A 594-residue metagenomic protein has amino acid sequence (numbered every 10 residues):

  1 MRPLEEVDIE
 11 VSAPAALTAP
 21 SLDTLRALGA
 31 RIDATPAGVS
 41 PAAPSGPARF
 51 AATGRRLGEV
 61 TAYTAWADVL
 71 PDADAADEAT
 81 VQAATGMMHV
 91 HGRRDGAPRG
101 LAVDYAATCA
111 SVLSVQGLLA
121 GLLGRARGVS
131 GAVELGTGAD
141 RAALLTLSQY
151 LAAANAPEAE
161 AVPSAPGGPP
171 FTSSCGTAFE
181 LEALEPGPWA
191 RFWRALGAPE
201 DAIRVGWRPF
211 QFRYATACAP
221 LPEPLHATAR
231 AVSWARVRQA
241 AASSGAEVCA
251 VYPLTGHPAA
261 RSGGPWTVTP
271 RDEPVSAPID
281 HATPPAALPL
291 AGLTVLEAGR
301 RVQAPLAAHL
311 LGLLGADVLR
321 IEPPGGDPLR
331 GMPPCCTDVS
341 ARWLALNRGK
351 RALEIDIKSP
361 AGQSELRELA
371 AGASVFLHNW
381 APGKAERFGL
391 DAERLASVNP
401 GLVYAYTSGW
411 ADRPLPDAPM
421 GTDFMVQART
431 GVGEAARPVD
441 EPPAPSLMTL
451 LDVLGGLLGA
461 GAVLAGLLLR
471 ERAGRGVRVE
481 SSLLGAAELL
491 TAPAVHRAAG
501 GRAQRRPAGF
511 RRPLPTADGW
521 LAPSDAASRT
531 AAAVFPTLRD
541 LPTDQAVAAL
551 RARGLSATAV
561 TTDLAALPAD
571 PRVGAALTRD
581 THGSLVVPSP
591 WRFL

Functional and structural regions predicted by a protein language model:
M1-A76, A83-G326, C335-C336, S340 (+4 more regions): Acyl-CoA thioester-binding alpha/beta core of soluble enzymes
A52-T53, Q363, W380-D391, P416: Glycine/threonine-rich flexible loop motifs
Q82, T422-R437: Flexible glycine/proline-rich, aromatic-decorated loop/lid segments
A83, C336-D356, A428: N-terminal glycine-rich dinucleotide-binding loop that anchors FAD/FMN and/or NAD(P) in oxidoreductases
G299, D356-I357, N379-W380, R429 (+1 more regions): Glycine-rich, N-terminal phosphate-binding loop of Rossmann-like dinucleotide-binding domains
E368-L369, A418: Structural alpha-helical scaffold elements that stabilize or flank donor/cofactor-binding regions in carbohydrate
A373: An anion/phosphate-binding loop that grips the pyrophosphate of nucleotide cofactors and donors
F376: Hydrophobic acceptor-binding patch used for acceptor engagement in glycosyltransferases
